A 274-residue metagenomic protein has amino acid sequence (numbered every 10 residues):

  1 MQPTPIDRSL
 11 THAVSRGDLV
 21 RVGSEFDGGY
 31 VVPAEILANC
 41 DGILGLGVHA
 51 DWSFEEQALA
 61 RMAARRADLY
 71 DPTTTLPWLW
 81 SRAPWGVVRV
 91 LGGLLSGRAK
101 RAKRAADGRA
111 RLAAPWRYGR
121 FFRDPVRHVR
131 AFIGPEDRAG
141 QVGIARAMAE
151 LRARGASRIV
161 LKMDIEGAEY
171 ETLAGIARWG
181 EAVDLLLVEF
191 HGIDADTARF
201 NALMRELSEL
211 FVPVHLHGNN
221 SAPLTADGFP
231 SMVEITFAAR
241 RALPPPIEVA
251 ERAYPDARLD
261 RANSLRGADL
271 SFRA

Functional and structural regions predicted by a protein language model:
M1-G23: Rossmann-like AdoMet
L10-V14, V32-N39, L151-R154: Glycine-rich helix-loop-beta junction characteristic of Rossmann-like nucleotide cofactor-binding loops
V14-R16, A131, S157-M163: Acidic/glycine-enriched edge-of-secondary-structure segments
G17-A139, G192: SAM cofactor-binding core of SAM-dependent methyltransferases, primarily the Rossmann-like beta-alpha-beta module
L19-V20, Y30, I133, A139-G143 (+2 more regions): Generic preference for hydrophobic/aromatic residues in regular secondary structure cores
D27-E35, A114-W116, A145-A149, L173-G175 (+1 more regions): A generic local structural motif
G42, F54-D68, W78-S81, A147-A274: Conserved acidic-Pro-Pro-aromatic motif
A131-R138, V142, I165-G167, A174: Conserved SAM/SAH-binding loop
